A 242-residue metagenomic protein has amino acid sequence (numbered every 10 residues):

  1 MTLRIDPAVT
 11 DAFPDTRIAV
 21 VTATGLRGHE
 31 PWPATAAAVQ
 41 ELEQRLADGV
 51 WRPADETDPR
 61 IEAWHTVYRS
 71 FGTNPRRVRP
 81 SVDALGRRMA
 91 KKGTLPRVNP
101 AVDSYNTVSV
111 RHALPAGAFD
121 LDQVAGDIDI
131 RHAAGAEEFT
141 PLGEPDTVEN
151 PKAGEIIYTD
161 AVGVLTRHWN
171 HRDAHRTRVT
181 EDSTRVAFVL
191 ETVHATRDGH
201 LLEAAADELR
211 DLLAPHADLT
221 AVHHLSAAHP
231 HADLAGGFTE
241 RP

Functional and structural regions predicted by a protein language model:
M1-P242: Charge-biased, low-complexity intrinsically disordered regions
